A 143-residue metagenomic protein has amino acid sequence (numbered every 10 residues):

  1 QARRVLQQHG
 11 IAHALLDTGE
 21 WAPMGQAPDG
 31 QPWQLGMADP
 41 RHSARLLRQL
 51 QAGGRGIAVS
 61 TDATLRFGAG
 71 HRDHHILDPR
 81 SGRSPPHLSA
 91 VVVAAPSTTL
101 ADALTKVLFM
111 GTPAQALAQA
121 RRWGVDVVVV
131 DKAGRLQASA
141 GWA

Functional and structural regions predicted by a protein language model:
Q1-A143: Mature catalytic core of soluble alpha/beta enzymes
